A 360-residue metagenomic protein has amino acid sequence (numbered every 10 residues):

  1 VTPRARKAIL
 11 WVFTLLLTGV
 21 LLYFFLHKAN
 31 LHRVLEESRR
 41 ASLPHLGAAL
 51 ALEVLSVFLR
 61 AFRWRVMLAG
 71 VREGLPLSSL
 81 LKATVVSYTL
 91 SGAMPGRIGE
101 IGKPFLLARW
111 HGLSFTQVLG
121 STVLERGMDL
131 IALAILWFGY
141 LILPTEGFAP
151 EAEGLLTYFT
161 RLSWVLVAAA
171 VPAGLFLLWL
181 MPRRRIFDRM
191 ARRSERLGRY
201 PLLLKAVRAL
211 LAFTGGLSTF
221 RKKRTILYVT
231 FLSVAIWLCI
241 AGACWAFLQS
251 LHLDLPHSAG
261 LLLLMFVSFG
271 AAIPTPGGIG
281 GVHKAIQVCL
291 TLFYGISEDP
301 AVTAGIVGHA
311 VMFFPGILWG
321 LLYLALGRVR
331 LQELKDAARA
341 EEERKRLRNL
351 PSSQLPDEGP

Functional and structural regions predicted by a protein language model:
V1-E36, S87-Y200, V282-P360: Transmembrane helix-loop-helix hairpins in multi-pass inner-membrane proteins
L35-S42, E73-P76, W110-H111, G215-K222 (+1 more regions): Helix-boundary and loop/linker segments of multi-pass membrane transporters
A48-L52, Y228-A235, F266-G270: Alpha-helical transmembrane segments of MFS and MFS-like solute carriers/permeases
F58-R63, M94-P104, S258-A259, A271-Q287: Transmembrane helix boundary and interhelical junction motifs in multipass membrane proteins
S79, A83-V85, R189-F213: Juxtamembrane inter-helical linkers in multi-pass membrane proteins
S79-V85, I236-W245, L255-A272, H283: Hydrophobic alpha-helical segments embedded in the membrane of multi-pass proteins
L204-L251, H257: Alpha-helical transmembrane segments and their immediate interhelical loop/hinge regions in multi-pass membrane
L263-P276, G308-P315: Transmembrane helix-bundle signature of multi-pass secondary active exporters and lipid flippases
